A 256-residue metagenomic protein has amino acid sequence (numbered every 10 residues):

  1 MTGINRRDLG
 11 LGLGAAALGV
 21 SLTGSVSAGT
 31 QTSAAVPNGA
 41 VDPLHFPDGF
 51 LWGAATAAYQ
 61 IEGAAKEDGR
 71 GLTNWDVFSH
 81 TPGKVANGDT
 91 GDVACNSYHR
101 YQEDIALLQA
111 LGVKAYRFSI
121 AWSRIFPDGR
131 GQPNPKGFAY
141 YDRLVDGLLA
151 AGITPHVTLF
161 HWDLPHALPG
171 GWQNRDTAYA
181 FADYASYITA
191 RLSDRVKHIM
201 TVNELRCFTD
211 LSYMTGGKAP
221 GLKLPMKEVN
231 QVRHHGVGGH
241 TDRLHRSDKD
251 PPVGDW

Functional and structural regions predicted by a protein language model:
T2, P43, T90, A94-S97 (+3 more regions): Aromatic-acidic/polar surface patches that form glycan- and anion
T2-G3, R7-G29: N-terminal export signals
L9, A121-S123, L164-A167: Short linear capping/connector segments at secondary-structure termini
A15, W122, L205: Flexible, active-site-proximal loop/turn residues at the rims of small-molecule/cofactor binding pockets and catalytic
A17, G112, G152: Conserved functional loop/turn residues at catalytic and ligand-binding sites
G29-P37: Cleaved targeting-peptide boundary
V36-P82, D128-G129, F138, D142-W256: Active-site region of glycoside hydrolase catalytic domains
G63-Y141, V157: Active-site-adjacent substrate/metal-binding segments within catalytic domains of carbohydrate-active enzymes
